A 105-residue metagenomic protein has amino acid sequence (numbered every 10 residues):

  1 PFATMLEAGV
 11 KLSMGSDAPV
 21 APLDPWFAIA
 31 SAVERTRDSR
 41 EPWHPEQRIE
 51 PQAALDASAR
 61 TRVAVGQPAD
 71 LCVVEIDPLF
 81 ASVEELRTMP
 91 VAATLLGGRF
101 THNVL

Functional and structural regions predicted by a protein language model:
P1-P78, T94-G97: His/Asp/Glu-enriched, well-ordered alpha-helical/loop segment that forms or immediately abuts the divalent-metal
P78-E85: Short, Lys/Arg- and Gly-enriched loop/turn segments at beta-strand edges
R87-M89: Short, small/polar residue-rich loop motifs at catalytic or cofactor-binding pockets
